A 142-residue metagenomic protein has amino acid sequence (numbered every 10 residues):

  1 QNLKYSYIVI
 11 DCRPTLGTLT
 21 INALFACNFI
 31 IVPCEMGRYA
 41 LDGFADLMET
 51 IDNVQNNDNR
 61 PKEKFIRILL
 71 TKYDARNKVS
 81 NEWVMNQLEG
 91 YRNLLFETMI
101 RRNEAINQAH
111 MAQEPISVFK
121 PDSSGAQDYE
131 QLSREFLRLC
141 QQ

Functional and structural regions predicted by a protein language model:
N2-E97: Conserved catalytic-core segment of NTP-binding enzymes
I51, S133-F136: Hydrophobic residues within well-ordered, non-membrane alpha-helices that form the packing/core of soluble catalytic
V79-E82, Q108-A112: Short aromatic-enriched loop/helix-cap "lid" or pocket-rim segments at secondary-structure transitions that line
T98, R102, P121: Active-site donor-binding loop signature of nucleotide-sugar glycosyltransferases
R102-Q108: Short, glycine-rich, amphipathic interfacial segments at transmembrane boundaries or analogous
A109-Q131: C-terminal boundary of histidine-terminating zinc-finger modules
F136-Q142: Short, hydrophobic alpha-helical segments
